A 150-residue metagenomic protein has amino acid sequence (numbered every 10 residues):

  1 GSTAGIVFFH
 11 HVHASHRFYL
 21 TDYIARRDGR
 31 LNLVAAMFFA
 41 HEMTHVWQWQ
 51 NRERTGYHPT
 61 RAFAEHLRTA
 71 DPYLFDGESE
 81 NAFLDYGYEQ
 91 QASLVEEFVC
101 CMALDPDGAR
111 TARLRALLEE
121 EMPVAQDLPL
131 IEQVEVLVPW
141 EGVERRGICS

Functional and structural regions predicted by a protein language model:
G1-T3, H11, I148-S150: Glycine-rich short-loop/terminal segments
S2-G5, A14-A40, A82-L84: Short pre-active-site segment immediately N-terminal to the catalytic Zn-binding motif
H10, F39-H41, H45, A92: Generic structural signal for small/hydrophobic residues in well-ordered secondary structure, especially within
H10-D22, H66-Y73: Short, helix-capping/interhelical loops that line the mouth of catalytic, cofactor-, or ligand-binding pockets
H13, Q48, L94-E96: Structural recognition of the beta-strand scaffold that forms the well-ordered cores of secreted hydrolase catalytic
L20, R54, C100: Surface-exposed, flexible loop/turn segments at secondary-structure boundaries
E42-R61: Catalytic Zn2+-binding segment of zinc metalloproteases
Y57-S150: Metalloprotease/metallohydrolase-associated module, dominated by Zn2+-dependent proteases
